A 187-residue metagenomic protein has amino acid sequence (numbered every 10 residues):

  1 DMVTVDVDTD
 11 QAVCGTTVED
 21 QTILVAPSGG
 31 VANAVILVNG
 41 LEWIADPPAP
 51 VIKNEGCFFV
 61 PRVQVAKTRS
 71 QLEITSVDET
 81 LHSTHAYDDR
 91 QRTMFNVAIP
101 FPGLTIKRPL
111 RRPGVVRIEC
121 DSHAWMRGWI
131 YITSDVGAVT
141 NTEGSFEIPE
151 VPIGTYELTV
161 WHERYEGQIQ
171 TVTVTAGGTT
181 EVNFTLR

Functional and structural regions predicted by a protein language model:
D1-R187: Extracytoplasmic copper-binding redox domains, predominantly the cupredoxin/blue-copper superfamily
